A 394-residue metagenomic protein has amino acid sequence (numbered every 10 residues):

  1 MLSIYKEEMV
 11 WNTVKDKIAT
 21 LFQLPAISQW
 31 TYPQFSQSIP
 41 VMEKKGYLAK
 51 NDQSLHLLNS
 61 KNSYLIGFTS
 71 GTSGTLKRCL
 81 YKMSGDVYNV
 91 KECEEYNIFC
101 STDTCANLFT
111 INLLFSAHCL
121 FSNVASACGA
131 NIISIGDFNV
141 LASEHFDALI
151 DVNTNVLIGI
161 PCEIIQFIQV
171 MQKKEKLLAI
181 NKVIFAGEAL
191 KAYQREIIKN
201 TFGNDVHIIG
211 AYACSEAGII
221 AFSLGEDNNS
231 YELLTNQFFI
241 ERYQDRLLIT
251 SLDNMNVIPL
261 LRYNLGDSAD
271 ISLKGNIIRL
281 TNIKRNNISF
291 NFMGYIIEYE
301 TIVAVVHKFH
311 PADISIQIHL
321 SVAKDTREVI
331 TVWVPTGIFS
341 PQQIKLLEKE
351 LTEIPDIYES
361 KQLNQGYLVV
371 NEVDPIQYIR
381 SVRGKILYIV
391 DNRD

Functional and structural regions predicted by a protein language model:
M1-Y96, C100-T102, T331-W333, G337-D394: Nucleotide 5′-phosphate-binding alpha/beta core
L2-T13, S134-D394: Active-site glycine/GP-rich loop and adjacent strand/helix microenvironment that borders small-molecule binding pockets
Y47-K176, K182, A186, K191-I197 (+1 more regions): Active-site phosphate/ATP/adenylate-binding loop shared across adenylate-forming ligases
